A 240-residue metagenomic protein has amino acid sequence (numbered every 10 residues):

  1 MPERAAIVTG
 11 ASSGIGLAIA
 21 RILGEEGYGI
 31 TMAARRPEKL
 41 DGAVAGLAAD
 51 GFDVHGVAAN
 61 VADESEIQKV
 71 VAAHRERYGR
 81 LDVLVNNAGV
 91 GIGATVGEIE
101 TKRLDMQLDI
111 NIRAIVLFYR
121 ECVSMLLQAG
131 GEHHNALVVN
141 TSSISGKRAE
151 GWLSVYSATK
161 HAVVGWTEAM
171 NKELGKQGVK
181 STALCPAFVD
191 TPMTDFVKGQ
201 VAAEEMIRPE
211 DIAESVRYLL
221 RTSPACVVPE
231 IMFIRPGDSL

Functional and structural regions predicted by a protein language model:
S12-S13: Conserved glycine-rich cofactor-binding loop
E26-G42: Conserved glycine-rich Rossmann-like NAD(P)H-binding loop of the short-chain dehydrogenase/reductase
P37-E38, A58-K69, T101: The beta1-alpha1 cofactor-binding region of Rossmann-like NAD(H)/NADP(H)-dependent oxidoreductases
T95-V96, E100-L108: Substrate-binding pocket helix/loop in short-chain dehydrogenase/reductase
Y119, T159: Active-site helix of classical SDR
S143: Residue(s) in the substrate-gating loop at a strand-loop-helix junction that position the organic substrate next
A183-L184, T191, G199-L240: C-terminal helical subdomain
